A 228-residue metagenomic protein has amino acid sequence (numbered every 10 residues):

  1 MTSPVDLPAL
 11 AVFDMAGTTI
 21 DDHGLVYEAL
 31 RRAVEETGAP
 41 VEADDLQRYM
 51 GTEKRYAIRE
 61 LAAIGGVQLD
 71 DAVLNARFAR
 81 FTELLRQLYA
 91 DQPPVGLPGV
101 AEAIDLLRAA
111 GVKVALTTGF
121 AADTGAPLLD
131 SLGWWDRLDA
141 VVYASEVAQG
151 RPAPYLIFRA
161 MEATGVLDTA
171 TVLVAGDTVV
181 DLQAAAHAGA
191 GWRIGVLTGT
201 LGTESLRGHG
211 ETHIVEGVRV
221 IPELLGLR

Functional and structural regions predicted by a protein language model:
T2-R48: Active-site neighborhood of HAD-like aspartate-dependent phosphohydrolases
E28, E36-G65, D71, P98: Alpha-helical substrate-recognition element adjacent to the catalytic core
L30, V100-D130: Substrate-recognition element of Asp-dependent hydrolases with the DxDx(T/V) motif
P40, A62-E102, A110: Metal-dependent phosphoesterase signature
P40, Q68, W135-D139, L167: Conserved H-loop
D45-M50, V73-N75, W134-Q149, T171: A short, structured active-site edge motif that brings together acidic residues
R151-L182: Conserved Lys-Pro-Asp/Glu-containing loop-to-beta segment of HAD-superfamily phosphomonoesterases, centered on
V174-H213: Acidic, Mg2+-coordinating phosphoryl-transfer loop and its flanking beta/alpha structural elements, shared across
